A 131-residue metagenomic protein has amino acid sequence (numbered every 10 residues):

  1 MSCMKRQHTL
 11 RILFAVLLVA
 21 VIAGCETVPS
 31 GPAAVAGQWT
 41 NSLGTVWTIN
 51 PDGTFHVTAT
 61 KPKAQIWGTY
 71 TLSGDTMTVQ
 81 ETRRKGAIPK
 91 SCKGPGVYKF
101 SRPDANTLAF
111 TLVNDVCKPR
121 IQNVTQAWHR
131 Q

Functional and structural regions predicted by a protein language model:
S2-L13: Bacterial N-terminal signal peptides that target proteins for export
R6, V28, G94-G96, R120: General secretory precursor processing signal
A15-V19: Short, linear, compositionally biased motifs with a strong N-terminal bias
V21-G24: C-terminal motif of bacterial Sec signal peptides marking the signal peptidase cleavage site
E26-T40, W47-N50, H129-Q131: N-terminal helix-cap/turn-to-beta initiation motif at the start of protein domains
T27, A109-Q131: Edge beta-strand at a domain terminus
N41-V46, V57-V116: Contiguous, well-ordered beta-strand patches that form the walls/edges of small beta-barrel/beta-sandwich domains
